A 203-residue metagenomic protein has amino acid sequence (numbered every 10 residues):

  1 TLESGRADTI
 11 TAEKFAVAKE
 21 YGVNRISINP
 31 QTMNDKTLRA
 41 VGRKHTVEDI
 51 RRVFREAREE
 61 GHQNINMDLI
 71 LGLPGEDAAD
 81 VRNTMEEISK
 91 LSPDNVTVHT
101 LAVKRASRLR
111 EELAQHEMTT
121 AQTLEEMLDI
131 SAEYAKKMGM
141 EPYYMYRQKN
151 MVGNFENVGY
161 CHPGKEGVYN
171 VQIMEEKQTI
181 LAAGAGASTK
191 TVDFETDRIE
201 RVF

Functional and structural regions predicted by a protein language model:
T1-S131: Conserved non-cysteine loop/helix-boundary elements of the Radical SAM core domain that shape
A18, N83, T189, D193-D197: Amphipathic, positively biased hydrophobic alpha-helical segments used for protein targeting and membrane insertion
K36, A40, L71-A78, P93-T119 (+2 more regions): Flexible glycine/acidic-rich beta-alpha junction loops that bind and position SAM and/or redox cofactors in anaerobic
Y134: Short alpha-helical functional segments enriched in proximate histidine and acidic residues
E175: Short acidic/His-enriched helical or mixed secondary-structure segments at domain edges of catalytic enzymes and some
I199-F203: Short, intrinsically disordered, charge-balanced linker/junction segments flanking boundaries in proteins
